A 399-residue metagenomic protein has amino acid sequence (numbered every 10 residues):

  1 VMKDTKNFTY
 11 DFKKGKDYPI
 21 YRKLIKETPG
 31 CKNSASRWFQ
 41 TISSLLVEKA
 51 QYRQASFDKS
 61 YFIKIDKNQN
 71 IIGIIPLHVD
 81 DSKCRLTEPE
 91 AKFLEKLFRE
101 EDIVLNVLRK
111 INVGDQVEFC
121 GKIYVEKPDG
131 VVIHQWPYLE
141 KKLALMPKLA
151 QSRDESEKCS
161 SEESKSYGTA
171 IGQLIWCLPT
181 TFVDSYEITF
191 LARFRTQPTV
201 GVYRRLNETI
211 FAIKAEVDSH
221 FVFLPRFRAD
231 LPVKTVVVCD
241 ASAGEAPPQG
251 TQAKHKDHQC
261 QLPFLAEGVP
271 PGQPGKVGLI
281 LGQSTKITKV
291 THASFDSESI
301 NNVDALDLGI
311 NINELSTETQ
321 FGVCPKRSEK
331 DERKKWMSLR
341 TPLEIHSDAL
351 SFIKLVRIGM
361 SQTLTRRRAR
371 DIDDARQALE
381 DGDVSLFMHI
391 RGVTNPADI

Functional and structural regions predicted by a protein language model:
V1-F8, E118, W136-P147: Metal-dependent phosphodiester-processing active-site neighborhood
V1-I65, Q69-F93, L97-F98, C159-E187 (+2 more regions): Conserved pre-motif C helix in the palm subdomain of viral-like polymerases
K3, K23-I25, F62-K64, E118-V125 (+2 more regions): Residues in well-ordered beta-strands of folded domains
Y18-Y21, Q116-V117, K234-V236, P342: A residue-level signal for beta-strand positions that form part of recognition/binding surfaces within mature
T28, K32-N33, I63-K67, V107-H134 (+2 more regions): Short, conserved secondary-structure transition motifs
K49-D58, K83-L139, I210-L224, T319-S328 (+2 more regions): Polymerase palm active-site segment centered on the conserved acidic dipeptide of motif C
S56-K59, L77-V79, N112-G114, R340 (+1 more regions): Short Gly/Ser/Thr- and Asp/Glu-enriched loop/turn motifs at secondary-structure junctions
I72-I75, P137-I399: Divalent metal-binding acidic/histidine catalytic loops
